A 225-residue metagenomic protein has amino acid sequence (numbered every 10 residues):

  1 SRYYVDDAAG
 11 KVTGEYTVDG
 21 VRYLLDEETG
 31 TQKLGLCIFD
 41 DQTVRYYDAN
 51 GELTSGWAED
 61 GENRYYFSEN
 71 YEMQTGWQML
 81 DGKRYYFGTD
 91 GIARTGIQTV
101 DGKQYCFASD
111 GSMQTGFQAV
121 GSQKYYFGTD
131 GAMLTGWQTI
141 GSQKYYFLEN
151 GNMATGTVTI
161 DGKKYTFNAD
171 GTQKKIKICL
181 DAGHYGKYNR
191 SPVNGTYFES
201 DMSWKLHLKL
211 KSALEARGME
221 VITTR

Functional and structural regions predicted by a protein language model:
S1-K177: Extracellular adhesion/carbohydrate-binding repeat motifs centered on closely spaced tryptophans
K174-R225: Active-site histidine-acidic residue metal-binding/catalytic motifs, centered on HxH/HExxH-like signatures
